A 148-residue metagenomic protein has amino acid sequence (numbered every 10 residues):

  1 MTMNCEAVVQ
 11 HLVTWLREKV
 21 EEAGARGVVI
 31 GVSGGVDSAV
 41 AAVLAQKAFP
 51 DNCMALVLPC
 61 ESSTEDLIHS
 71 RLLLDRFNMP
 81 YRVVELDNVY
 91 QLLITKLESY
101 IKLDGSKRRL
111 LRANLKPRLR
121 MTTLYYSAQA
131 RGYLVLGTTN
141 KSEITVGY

Functional and structural regions predicted by a protein language model:
M1-G147: ATP-dependent adenylation/nucleotidyltransferase module used to activate substrates
